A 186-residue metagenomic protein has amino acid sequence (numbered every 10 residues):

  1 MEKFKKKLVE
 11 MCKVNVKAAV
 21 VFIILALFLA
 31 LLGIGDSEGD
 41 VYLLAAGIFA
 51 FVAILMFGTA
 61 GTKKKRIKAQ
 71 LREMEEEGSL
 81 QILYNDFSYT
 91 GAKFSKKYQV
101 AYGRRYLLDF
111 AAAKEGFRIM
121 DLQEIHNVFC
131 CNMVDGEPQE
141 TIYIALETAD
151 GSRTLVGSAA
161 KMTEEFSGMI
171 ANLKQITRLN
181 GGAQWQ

Functional and structural regions predicted by a protein language model:
M1-V14, W185-Q186: Short, Lys/Arg-enriched, disordered terminal segments
E2, L44-Y102: Anionic N-terminal interaction surfaces
K7, Q70, M169-N172: Charge-rich, solvent-exposed alpha-helical interaction surfaces
L8-A69: Alpha-helical transmembrane spans
N15, L27, M74, G78-Q81 (+2 more regions): Short, flexible helical or helix-coil boundary motifs
K97-Y102, R118, A145-E147: Short, exposed beta-strand/loop patches in secreted or surface proteins that constitute
G103-V134: Phosphoinositide-binding peripheral membrane targeting modules
V128-Q186: Acidic, Ser/Thr- and proline-rich intrinsically disordered linker/docking segments of eukaryotic scaffolds
